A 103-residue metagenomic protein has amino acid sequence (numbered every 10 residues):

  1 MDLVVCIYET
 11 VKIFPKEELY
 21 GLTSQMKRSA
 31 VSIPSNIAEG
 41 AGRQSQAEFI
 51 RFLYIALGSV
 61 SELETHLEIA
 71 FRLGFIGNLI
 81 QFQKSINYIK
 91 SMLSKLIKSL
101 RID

Functional and structural regions predicted by a protein language model:
M1-D103: Short, C-terminally biased terminal segments at protein or domain edges
